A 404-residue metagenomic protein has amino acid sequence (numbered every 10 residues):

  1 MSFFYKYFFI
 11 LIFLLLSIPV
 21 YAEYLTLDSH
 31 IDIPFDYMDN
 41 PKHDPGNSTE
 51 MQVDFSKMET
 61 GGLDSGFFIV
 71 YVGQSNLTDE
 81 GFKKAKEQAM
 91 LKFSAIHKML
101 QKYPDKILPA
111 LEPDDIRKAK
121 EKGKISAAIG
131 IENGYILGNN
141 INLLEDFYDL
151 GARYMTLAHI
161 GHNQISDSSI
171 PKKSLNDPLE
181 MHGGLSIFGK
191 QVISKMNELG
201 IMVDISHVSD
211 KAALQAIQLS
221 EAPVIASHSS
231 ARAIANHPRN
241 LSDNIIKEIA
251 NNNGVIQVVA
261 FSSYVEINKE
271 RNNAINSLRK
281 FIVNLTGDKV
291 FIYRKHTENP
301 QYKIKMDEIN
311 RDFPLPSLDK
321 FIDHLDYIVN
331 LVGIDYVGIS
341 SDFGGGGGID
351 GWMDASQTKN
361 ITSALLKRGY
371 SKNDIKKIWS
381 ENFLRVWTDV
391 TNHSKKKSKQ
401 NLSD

Functional and structural regions predicted by a protein language model:
M1-F8: Bacterial N-terminal signal peptides that target proteins for export
Y21-L179, N236-D404: N-terminal hydrophobic targeting/anchoring segments and the immediately downstream early-domain regions of hydrolases
D149-I225, S230-R239: Divalent metal-binding pocket/active-site signature
